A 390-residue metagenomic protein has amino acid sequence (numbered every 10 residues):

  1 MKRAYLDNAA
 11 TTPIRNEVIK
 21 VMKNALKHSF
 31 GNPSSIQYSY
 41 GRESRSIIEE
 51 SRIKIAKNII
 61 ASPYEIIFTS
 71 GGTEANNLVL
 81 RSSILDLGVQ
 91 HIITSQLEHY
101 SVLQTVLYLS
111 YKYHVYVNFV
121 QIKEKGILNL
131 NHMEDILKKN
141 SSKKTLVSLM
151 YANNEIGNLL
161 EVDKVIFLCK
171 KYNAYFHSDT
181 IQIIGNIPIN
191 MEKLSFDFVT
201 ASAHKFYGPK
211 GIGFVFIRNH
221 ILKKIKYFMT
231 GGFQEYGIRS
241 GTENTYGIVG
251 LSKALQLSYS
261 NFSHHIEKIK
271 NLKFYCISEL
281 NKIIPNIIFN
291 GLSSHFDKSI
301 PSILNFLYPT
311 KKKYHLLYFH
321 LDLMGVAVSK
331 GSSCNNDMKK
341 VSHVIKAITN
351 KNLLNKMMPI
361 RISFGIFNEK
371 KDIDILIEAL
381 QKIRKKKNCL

Functional and structural regions predicted by a protein language model:
M1-L390: Pyridoxal 5′-phosphate
